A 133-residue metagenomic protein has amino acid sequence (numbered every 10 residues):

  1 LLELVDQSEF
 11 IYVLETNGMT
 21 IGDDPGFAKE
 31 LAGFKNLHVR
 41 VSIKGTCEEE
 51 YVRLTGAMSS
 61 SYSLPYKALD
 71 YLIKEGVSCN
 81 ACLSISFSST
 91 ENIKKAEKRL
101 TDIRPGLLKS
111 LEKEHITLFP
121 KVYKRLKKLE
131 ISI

Functional and structural regions predicted by a protein language model:
L1-L111: Conserved AdoMet/S-adenosylmethionine-binding subsite of the radical SAM
S110-I133: C-terminal accessory extensions appended to soluble enzyme cores
